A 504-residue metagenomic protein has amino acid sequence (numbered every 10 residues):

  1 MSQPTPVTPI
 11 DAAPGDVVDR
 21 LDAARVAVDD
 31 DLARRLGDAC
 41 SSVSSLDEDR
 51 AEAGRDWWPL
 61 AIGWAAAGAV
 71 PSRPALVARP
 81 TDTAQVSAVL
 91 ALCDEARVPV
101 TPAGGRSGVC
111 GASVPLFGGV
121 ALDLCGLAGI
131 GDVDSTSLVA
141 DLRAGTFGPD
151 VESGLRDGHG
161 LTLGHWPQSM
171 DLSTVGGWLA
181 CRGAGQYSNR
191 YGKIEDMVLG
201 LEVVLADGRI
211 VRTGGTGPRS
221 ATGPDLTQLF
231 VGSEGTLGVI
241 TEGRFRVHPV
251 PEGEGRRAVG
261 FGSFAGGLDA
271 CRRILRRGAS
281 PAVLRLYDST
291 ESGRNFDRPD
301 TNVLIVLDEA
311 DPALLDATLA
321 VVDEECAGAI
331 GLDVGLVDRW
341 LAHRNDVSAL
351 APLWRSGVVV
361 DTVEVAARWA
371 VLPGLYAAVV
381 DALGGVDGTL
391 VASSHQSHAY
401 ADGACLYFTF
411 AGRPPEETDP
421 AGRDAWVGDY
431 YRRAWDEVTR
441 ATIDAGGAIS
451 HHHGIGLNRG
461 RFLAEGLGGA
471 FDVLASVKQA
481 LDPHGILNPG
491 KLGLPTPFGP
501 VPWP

Functional and structural regions predicted by a protein language model:
M1-A91, G108-L138, S289-N295, L336-V360 (+3 more regions): N-terminal flexible segment immediately upstream of the FAD-binding catalytic core in FAD-dependent oxidoreductases
S44-W64, P249, G255-E437, A441 (+1 more regions): C-terminal substrate-recognition/cap domain of FAD-linked oxidoreductases
G104-S107, Q168, L286-S289, G454: Short, ordered loop/turn segments at secondary-structure junctions
G129-R285, I486-L487, G499-P504: FAD-binding subdomain of flavoenzyme oxidoreductases
R209, G456-P504: Activity-critical C-terminal alpha-helical subdomain
